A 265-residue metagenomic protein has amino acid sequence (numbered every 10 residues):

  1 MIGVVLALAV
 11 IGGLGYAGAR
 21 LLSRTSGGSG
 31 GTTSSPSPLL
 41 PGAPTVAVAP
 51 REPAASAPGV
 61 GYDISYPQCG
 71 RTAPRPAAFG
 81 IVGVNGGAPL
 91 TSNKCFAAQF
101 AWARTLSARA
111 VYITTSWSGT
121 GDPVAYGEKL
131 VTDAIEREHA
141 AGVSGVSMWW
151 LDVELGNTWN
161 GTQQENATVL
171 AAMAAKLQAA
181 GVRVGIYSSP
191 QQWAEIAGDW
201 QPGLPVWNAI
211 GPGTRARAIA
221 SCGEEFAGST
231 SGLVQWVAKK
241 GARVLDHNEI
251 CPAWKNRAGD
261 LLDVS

Functional and structural regions predicted by a protein language model:
M1-A7: N-terminal export and membrane-targeting signals
G12-A43: C-terminal region of N-terminal signal peptides and the immediate post-cleavage residues of exported proteins
L39-P74, Q201-S265: Functionally critical loop-and-helix segments that line ligand-binding/catalytic clefts of soluble enzyme domains
V48-V182: Substrate-binding cleft of extracellular glycoside hydrolase catalytic domains
P67, T115, P190-Q192, K239: Short, solvent-exposed coil/turn elements at secondary-structure transition points
Y126, Q192-G203: Glycine-rich, charge-decorated loop segments at or immediately adjacent to ligand/cofactor-binding or catalytic sites
L177-E195, N208: Aromatic-lined carbohydrate-recognition surfaces of secreted/lumenal glycan-active proteins
